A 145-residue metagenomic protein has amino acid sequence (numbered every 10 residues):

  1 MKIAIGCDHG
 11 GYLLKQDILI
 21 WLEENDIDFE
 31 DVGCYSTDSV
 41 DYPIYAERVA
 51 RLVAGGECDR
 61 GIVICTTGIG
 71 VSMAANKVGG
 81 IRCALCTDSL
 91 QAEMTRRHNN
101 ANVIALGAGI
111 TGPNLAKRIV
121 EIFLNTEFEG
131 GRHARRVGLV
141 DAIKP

Functional and structural regions predicted by a protein language model:
K2-I3, C58-G61, G80-R82: Short active-site oxyanion
A4-E24: Glycine-rich phosphate/diphosphate-binding loop of Rossmann-like nucleotide-binding domains
A4-G6, G10, S89-P145: C-terminal binding/interaction regions
D28-S39: A short beta-strand-loop structural module common to alpha/beta enzyme folds
P43-E47, C86-D88: Charged helix-capping and loop-helix junction motifs
Y45-V63: Short, structured active-site "lid" loops
V63-I64, I69-G109: Mid-chain, well-packed structural core segment of small domains
